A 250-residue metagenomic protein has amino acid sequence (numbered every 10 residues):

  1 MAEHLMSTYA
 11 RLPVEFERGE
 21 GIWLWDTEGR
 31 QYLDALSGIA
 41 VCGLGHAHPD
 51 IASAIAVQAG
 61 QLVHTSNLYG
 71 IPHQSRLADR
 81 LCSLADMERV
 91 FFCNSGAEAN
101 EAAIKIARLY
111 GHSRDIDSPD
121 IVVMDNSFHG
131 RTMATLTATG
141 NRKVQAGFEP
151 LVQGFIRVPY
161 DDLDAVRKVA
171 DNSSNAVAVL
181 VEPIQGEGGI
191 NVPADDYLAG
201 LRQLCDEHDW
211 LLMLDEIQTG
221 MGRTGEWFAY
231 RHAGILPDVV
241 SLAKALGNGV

Functional and structural regions predicted by a protein language model:
M1-V250: Conserved N-terminal phosphate-binding loop of PLP-dependent enzymes in the Aspartate aminotransferase
